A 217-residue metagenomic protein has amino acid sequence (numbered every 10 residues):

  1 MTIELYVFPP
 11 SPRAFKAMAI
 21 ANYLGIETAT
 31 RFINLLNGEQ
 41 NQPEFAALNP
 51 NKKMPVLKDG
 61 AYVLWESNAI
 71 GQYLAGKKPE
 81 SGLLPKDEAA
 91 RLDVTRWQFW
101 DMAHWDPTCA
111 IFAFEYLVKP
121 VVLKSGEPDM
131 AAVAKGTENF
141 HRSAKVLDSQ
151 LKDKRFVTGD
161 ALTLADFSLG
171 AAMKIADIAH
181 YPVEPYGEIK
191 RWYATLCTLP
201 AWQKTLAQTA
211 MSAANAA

Functional and structural regions predicted by a protein language model:
M1-A131: GST-like domain detector, emphasizing the conserved glutathione-binding G-site in the N-terminal thioredoxin-like
L35-L36, A165, A210: Conserved beta-strand edge residues that scaffold enzyme active sites
Q40-F45, C197, A216-A217: Short secondary-structure transition/capping segments
A47, P85, L169, T198 (+1 more regions): Phosphate-coordinating loops and pocket residues in cytosolic domains that bind phosphorylated ligands
A75, A172-M173, L206: Active-site-flanking alpha-helical
Q98-T198, A217: GST-like fold's C-terminal all-alpha helical module
W202-A217: Terminal-tail/helix-coil boundary detector
